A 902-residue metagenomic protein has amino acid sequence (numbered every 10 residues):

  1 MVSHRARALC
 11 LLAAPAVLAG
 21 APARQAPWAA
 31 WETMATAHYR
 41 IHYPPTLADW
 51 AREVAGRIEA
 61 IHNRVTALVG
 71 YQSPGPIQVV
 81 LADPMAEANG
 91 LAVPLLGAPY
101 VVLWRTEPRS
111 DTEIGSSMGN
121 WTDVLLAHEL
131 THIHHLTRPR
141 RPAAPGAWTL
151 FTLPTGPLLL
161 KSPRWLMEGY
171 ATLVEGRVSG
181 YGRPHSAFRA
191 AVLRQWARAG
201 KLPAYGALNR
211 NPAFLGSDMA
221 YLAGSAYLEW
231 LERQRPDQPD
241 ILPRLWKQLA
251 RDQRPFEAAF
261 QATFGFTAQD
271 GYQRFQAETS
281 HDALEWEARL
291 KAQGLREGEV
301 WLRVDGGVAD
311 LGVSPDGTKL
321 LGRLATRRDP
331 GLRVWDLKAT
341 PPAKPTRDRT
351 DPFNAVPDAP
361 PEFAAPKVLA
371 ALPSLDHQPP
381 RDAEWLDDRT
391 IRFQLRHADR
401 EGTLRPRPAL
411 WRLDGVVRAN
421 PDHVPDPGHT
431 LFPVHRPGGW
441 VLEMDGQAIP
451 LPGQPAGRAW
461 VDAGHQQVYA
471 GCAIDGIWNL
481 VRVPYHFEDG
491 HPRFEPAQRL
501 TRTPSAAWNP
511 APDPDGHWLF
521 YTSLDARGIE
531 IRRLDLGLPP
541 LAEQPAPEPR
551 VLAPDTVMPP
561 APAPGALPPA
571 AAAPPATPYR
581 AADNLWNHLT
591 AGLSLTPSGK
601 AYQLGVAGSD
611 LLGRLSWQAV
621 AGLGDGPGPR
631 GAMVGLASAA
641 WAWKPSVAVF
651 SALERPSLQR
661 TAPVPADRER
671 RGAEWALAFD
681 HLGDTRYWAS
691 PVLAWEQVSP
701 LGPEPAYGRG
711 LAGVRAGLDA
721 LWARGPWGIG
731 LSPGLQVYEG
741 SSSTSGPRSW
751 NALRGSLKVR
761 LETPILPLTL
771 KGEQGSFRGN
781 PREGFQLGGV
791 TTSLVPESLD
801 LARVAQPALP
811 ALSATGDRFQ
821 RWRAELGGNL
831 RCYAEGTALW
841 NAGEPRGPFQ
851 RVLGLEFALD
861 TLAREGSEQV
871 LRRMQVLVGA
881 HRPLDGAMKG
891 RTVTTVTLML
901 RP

Functional and structural regions predicted by a protein language model:
A21-A35, L215-D218, K247-E384, R392-Q394: Beta/coil-rich, acidic/histidine-enriched accessory regions frequently appended to metallopeptidases
A21-P157, P163, R210-A213, P255: Juxtacatalytic substrate-recognition/specificity segment
V65, S162-P184, F188, R194-G265: Active-site-proximal alpha-helical
P184, L324-R333, T350-N354, P373-P380 (+8 more regions): A flexible loop/linker signature enriched in serine peptidases of the S9 family
A288, I529-E530, D535-A648, R709 (+2 more regions): Outer-membrane beta-barrel initiation region
E297-R303, K367-P373, V417-N420, G446-L451 (+1 more regions): A short beta-strand motif characteristic of beta-propeller blades
L311-K319, E362, D382-T390, H423-G428 (+2 more regions): Blade-terminus and WD-like Trp-Asp/Gly-His loop motifs, strongest in beta-propeller folds
G565-A571, A648-P665, G672-D680, P691-L693 (+4 more regions): C-terminal outer-membrane beta-barrel translocator/porin domains of Gram-negative envelope proteins and their
